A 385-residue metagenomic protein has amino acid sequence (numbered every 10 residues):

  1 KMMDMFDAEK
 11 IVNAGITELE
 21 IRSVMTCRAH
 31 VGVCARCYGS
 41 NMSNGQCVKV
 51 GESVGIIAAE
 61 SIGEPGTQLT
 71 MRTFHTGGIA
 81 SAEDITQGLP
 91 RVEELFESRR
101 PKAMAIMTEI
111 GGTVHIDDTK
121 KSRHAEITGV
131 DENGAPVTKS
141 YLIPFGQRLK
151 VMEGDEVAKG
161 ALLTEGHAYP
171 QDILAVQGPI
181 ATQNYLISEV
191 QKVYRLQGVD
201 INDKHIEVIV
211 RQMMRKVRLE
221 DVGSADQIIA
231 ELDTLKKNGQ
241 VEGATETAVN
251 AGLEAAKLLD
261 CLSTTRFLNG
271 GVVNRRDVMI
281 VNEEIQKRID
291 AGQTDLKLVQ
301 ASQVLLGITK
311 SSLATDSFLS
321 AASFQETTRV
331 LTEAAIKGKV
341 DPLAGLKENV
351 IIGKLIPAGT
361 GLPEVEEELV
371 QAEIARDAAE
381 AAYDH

Functional and structural regions predicted by a protein language model:
K1-H385: Intrinsically disordered, low-complexity regulatory segments
